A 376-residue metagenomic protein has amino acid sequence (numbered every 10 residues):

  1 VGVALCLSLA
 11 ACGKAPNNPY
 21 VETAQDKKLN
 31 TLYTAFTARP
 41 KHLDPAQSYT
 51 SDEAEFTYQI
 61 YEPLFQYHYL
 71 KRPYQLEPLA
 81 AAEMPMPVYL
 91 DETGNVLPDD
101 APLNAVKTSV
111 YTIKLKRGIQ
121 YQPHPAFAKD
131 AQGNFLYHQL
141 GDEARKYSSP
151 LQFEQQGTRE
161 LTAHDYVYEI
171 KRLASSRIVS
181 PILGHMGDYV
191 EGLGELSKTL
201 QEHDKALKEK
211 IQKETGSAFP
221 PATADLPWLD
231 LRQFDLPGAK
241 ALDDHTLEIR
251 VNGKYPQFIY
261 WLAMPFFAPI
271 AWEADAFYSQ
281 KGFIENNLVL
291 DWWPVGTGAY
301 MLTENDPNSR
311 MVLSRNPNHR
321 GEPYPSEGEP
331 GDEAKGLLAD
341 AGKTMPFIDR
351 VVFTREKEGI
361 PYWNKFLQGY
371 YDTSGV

Functional and structural regions predicted by a protein language model:
S8-A11: C-terminal motif of bacterial Sec signal peptides marking the signal peptidase cleavage site
G13-Y20: Bacterial lipoprotein signal-peptidase II cleavage site
K28-A38, A82, S109-K114, Y166 (+5 more regions): Short, well-ordered beta-strand elements
A35-L103: N-terminal lobe/hinge region of extracytoplasmic solute-binding protein
F65-Y69, Y89, R117-Q120, K171-V179 (+4 more regions): Sec-exported extracytoplasmic/periplasmic mature domains
H68-K71, E191-T246, R250-V352, K357-P361: Gly/Pro-rich hinge or "lid" segments in bacterial periplasmic/extracellular proteins
E83-Y189, E248, Y362-K365: Aromatic- and charge-enriched surface segment that lines or borders ligand/interaction sites
H245-L247, Y362, L367-G375: Alpha-to-beta junction loops
